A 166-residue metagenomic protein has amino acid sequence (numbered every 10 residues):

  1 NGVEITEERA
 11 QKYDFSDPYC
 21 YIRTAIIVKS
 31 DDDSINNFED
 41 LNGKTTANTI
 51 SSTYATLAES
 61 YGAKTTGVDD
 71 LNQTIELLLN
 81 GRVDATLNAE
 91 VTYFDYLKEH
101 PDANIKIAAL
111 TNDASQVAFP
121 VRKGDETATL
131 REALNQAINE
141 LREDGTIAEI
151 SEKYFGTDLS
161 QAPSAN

Functional and structural regions predicted by a protein language model:
N1-D40, K106: Acidic, polar ligand-binding/catalytic clefts
V3-K12, L57-S60, D84-A114: A ligand-binding cleft/hinge motif common to bilobed small-molecule-binding domains
C20-V28, F94-Q136, T157-N166: Periplasmic-binding protein-like
I22-E76, E90-F94: Bilobed "Venus flytrap"/periplasmic-binding protein-like clamshell domains and structurally analogous long
D40, A89, E126-E140, T146-I150: Short amphipathic alpha-helical coupling segments at ligand-binding clamshell hinges and other catalytic/signaling
L41, L78-L79, F119, L134: Hydrophobic residues within well-ordered alpha-helices
T53-V68, I105-A108, Q136-N166: Ligand-binding clefts/hinges and TM-proximal coupling segments of bilobed small-molecule sensing domains
